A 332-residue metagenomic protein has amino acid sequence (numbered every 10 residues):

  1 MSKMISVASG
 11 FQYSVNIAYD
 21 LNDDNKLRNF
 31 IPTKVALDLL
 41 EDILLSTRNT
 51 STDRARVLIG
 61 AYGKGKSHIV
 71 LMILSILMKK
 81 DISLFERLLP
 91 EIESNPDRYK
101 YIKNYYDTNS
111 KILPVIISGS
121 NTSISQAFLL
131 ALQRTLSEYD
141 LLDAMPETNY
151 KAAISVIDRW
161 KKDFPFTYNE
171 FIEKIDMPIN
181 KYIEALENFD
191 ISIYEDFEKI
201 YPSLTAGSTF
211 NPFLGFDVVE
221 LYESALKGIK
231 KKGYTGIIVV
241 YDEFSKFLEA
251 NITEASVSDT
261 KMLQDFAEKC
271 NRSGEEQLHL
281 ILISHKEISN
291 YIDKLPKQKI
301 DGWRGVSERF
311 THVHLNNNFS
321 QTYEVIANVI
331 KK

Functional and structural regions predicted by a protein language model:
M1-K64, L71, S75-L77, L89-S94 (+4 more regions): Walker A/P-loop-proximal flanking segment of P-loop NTPase domains
L27, R56-A61, H68-E184, V313-N328: P-loop NTPase motor core
L71-K80, A131-L136, T253-K261, E287-S307 (+1 more regions): Short secondary-structure boundary/capping segments
I117-S120, T209-G215, L248-D259: Flexible beta-alpha connector loops of hexameric P-loop NTPases
L142-I238, K269: Mid-core helix/loop region of P-loop NTP-binding domains shared across ATPases and GTPases
L221-K232, S258-L278, W303-H312, K332: Substrate-engagement module of ASCE P-loop NTPases
I229, G233-D259: Conserved P-loop NTPase "ATPase switch" module shared by AAA+ and STAND
L263-Q298, L315: Sensor-1/coupling segment of RecA-like P-loop NTPase cores
